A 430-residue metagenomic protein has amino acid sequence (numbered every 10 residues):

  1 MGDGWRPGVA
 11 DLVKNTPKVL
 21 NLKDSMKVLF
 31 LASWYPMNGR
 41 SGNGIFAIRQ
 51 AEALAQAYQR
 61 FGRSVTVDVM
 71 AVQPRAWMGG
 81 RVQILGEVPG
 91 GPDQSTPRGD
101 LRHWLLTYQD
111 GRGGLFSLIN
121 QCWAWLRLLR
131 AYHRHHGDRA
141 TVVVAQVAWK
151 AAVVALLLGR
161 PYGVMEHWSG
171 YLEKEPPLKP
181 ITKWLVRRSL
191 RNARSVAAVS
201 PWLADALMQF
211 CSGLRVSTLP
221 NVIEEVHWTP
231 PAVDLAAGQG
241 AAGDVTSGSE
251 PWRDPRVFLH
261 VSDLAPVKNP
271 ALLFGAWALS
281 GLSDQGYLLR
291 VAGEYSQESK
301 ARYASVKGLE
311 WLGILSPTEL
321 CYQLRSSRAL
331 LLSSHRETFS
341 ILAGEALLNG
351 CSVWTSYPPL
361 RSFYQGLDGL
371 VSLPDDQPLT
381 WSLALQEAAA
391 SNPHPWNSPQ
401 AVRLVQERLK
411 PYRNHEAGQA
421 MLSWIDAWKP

Functional and structural regions predicted by a protein language model:
D11-P89, G281: N-terminal subdomain of nucleotide-sugar transferases
S117-L128, V142-R160: An aromatic- and histidine-rich active-site surface loop
K179-V196: Membrane-proximal helix-turn-helix segments that form the acceptor-binding/catalytic region of lipid-linked
W202, V222: Carbohydrate-associated surface elements
S299-T318: Nucleotide-activated donor-binding/catalytic signature segment of Leloir-type glycosyltransferases, i.e., the conserved
H335: Aromatic "clamp/platform" in nucleotide-sugar-dependent glycosyltransferases that forms part of the donor/acceptor
S352-S356: Short hydrophobic beta-strand element within catalytic cores of glycosyltransferases and related nucleotide-activated
L367-L379, L383-P393: Conserved acidic donor-binding segment of nucleotide-sugar-dependent glycosyltransferases
